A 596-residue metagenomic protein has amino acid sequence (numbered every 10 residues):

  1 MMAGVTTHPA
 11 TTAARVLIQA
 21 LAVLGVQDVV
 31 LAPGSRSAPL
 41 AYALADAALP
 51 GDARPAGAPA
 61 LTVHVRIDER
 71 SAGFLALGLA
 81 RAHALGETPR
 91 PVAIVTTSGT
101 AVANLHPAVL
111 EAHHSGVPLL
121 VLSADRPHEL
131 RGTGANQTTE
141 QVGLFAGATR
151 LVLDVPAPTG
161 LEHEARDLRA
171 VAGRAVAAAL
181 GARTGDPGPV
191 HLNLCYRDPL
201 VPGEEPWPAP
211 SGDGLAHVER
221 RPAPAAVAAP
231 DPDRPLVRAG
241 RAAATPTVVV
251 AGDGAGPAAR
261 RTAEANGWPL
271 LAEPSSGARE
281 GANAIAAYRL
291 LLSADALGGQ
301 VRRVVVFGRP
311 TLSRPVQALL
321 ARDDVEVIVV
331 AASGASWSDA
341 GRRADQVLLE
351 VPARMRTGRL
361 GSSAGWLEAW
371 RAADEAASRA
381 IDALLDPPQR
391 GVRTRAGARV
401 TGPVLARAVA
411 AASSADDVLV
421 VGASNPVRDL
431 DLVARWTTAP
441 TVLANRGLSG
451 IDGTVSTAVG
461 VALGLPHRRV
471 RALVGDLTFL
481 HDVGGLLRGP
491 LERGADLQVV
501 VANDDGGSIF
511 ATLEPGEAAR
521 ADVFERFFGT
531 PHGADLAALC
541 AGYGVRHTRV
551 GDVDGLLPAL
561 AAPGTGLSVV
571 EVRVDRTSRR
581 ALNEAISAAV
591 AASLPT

Functional and structural regions predicted by a protein language model:
A3-H8, A318-N425, T548-P558, A562-T596: Phosphate/pyrophosphate-binding active-site segments
A14-L17, S35-A41, D374-H467: Active-site diphosphate/adenylate-binding microenvironment
Q27-L31, A60-H64, H83-R126, Q300-G308 (+2 more regions): A short, small-residue-rich loop immediately preceding and capping a beta-strand
L31-S35, V63-F74, I94-T100, G422-A423 (+1 more regions): Active-site nucleophile and cofactor-binding loops and adjacent substrate-binding regions of central metabolic enzymes
R81-L85, P232-A243, V248-R343, W436-R468 (+4 more regions): Glycine-rich, anion-gripping cofactor-binding loops and their flanking helix/strand elements in enzyme active sites
E111-A112, P118, L122, E129-V142 (+3 more regions): Thiamine diphosphate
S123-A175, A272-I381, G489, E514: Glycine-rich, acidic loop regions that bind phosphate or pyrophosphate groups
G143, T184-P230, P558-T596: Glycine/aspartate-rich loop-and-adjacent alpha/beta segment that forms the canonical ThDP
